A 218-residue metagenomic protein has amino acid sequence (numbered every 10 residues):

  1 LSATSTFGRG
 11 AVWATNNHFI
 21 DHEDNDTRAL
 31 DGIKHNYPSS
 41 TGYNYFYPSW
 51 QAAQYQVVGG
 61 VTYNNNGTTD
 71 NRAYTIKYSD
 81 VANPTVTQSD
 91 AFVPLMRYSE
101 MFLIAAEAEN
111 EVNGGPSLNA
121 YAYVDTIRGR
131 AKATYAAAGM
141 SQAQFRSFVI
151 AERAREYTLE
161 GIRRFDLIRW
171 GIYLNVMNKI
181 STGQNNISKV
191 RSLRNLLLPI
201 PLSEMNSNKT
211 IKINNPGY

Functional and structural regions predicted by a protein language model:
L1-E23: Polar, glycine-rich mid-to-C-terminal structural blocks that act as macromolecule-binding/assembly scaffolds
L1-R9, Q88, F92-L95, R128 (+1 more regions): Long, intrinsically disordered, low-complexity segments
H18-Y98: Flexible, polar/acidic helix-loop-strand segments at domain edges
Y98, A105-E107: Structural register within alpha-helical repeat arrays
E111-G114: Short coil/turn linking the two alpha-helices of tandem helical-hairpin repeats
